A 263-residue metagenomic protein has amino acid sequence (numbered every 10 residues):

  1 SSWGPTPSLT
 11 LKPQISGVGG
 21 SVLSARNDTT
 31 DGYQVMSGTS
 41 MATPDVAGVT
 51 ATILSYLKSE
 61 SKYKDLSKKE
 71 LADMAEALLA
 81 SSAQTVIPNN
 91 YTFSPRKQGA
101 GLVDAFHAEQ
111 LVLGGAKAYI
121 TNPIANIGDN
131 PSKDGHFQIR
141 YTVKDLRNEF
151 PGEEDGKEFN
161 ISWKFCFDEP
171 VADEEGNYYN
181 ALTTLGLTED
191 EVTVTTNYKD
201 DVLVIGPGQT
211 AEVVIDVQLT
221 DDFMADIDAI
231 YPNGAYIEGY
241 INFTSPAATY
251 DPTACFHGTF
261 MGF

Functional and structural regions predicted by a protein language model:
S1-G20, S24, A83, G99: Catalytic-core segments of hydrolase enzymes
S1-S2, A105-E154: Beta-sheet-dominated interaction scaffolds and their linkers
S16-N90, A225, Y231: Hydrolase catalytic cores
G38, N130-H136, G206-T210: Solvent-exposed, conformationally flexible loop/turn segments
G115-A125, R147-I227: Surface-exposed binding patches on compact interaction domains or structured appendages
S132-Y141, I230-Y240: Short, solvent-exposed loop/turn segments enriched in Ser/Thr/Gly
S245-D251: Short, solvent-exposed loop/turn segments at the edges of extracellular beta-sandwich modules
F260-G262: Interdomain boundary/hinge segments at the C-termini of tandem beta-sandwich modules
